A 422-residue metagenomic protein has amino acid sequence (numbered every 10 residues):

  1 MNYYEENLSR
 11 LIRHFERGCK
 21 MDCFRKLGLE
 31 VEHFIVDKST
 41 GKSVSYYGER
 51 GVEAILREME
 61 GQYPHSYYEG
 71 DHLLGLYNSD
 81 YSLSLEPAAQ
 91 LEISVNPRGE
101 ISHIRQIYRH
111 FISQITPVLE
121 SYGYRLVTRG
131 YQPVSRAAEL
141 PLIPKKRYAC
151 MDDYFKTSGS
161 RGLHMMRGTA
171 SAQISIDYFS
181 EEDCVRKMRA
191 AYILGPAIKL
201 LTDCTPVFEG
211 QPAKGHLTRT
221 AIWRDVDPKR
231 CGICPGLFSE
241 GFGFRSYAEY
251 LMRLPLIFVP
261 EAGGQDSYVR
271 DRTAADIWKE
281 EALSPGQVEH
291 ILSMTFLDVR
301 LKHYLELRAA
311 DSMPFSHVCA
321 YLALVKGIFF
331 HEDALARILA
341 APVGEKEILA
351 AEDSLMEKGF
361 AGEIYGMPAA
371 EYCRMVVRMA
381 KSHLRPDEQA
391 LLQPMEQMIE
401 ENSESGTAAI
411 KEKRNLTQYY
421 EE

Functional and structural regions predicted by a protein language model:
M1-S160, G168, H317, Y321-K326 (+5 more regions): Terminal catalytic/cofactor-binding subdomain
F34, Q173-S175, E306-R308: Structured core elements
I93, Y250, E306-R308: Short, aliphatic-rich beta-strand segments
E120, R125-V127, Y131-R300: Loop-rich catalytic cores of soluble enzymes, especially ATP-dependent carboxylate-amine ligases and other
D266-E347: Long, well-ordered mid-to-C-terminal structural blocks that present hydrophobic/aromatic surfaces
